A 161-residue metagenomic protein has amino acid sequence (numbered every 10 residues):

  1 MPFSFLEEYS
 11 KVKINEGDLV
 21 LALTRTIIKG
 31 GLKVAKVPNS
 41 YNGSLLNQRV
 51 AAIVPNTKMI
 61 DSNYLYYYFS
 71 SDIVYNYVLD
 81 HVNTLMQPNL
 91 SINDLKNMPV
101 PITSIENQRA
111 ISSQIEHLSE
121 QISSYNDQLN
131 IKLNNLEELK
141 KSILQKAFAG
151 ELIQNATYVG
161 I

Functional and structural regions predicted by a protein language model:
M1, L19-L46, N63-Y67, N76-H81: Short, ligand-facing micro-motifs at secondary-structure edges
M1-L19: Sequence-specific dsDNA recognition surfaces
F3-S4, Y9, N39-S40, P55-N56: A structural micro-motif recognizing beta-strand termini and the immediately following turn/loop segments
E7-E8, T84, D127-N130: Short, solvent-exposed loop/turn positions at domain surfaces that link secondary-structure elements or cap domain
T26, P55-K58, I73: Short loop segments at secondary-structure junctions
N42-A51, I60-N63, L79-E106: A short glycine-rich beta-alpha junction/loop motif
V78-L79, I92, S142, I153: Feature detects amphipathic, helix-rich regulatory segments
N97, P101-I161: Amphipathic alpha-helical coiled-coil/heptad-repeat segments
